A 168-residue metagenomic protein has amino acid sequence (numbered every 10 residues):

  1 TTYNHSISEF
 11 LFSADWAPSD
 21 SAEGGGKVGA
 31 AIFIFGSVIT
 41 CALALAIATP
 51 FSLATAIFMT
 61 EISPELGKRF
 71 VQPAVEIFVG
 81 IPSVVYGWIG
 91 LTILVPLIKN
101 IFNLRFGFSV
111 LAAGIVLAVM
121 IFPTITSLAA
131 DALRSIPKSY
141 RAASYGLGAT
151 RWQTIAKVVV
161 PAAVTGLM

Functional and structural regions predicted by a protein language model:
T2-A44, P64-E65: Periplasmic/extracellular loop-to-transmembrane helix junction in inner-membrane transport proteins
K27-C41, P96-T124: Loop-to-helix entry region at the N-terminal start of transmembrane alpha-helices in multi-pass membrane transporters
F33, S37, P73-E76, G80 (+2 more regions): Residue-level signal for discrete positions within transmembrane alpha-helices of multi-pass small-molecule
A44-V75, W88: Transmembrane-helix boundary motif in ABC transporter permease subunits
P50-T55, A74, W88, A112 (+2 more regions): Membrane-embedded alpha-helices of multi-pass transport/permease systems
A56, T60-E61, T92, P96 (+2 more regions): Transmembrane helix-loop junction
L128-A129, R151-M168: Transmembrane alpha-helices
